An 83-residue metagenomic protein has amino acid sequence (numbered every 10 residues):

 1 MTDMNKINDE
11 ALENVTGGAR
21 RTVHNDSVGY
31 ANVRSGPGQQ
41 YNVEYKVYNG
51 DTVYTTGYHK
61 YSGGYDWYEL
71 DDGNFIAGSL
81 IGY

Functional and structural regions predicted by a protein language model:
D9-S35, K46-N49, Y58, G82-Y83: SH3-family beta-barrel domains
P37-N42: Short alpha-helix capping/helix-loop boundary micro-motifs
E44-Y83: SH3/SH3-like beta-barrel superfamily modules
